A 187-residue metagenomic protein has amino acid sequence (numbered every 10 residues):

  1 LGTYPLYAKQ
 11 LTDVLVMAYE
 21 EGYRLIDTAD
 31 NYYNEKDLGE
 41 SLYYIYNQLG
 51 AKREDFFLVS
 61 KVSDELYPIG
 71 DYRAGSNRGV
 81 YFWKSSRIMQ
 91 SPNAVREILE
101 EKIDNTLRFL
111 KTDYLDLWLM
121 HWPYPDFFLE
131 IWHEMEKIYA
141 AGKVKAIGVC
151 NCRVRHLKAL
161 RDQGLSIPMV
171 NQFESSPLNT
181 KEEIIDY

Functional and structural regions predicted by a protein language model:
L1-G2, I26, F56-S60, L115-M120 (+2 more regions): Hydrophobic faces of well-ordered beta-strands that scaffold small-molecule active sites in alpha/beta enzyme cores
L1-S60, L66, G70-S76, A140: N-terminal binding-site loop/beta-alpha segment at the start of enzyme catalytic domains that lines or forms
G2-K9, D64, Y81-E97, D126: Active-site mouth loops of central-metabolism enzymes
A8-K9, D104, M120-Y187: Beta/alpha (TIM)-barrel catalytic core signal, keyed to glycine-rich beta->alpha loops juxtaposed to Asp/Glu that bind
K36-N47, I103-L107, M135, L157: Short, well-ordered amphipathic alpha-helices
Y44-E54, L110-T112, I138-K143, Q163-I167: Short helix-capping segments at alpha-helix termini
G70-Q90, L178-Y187: Glycine-rich, positively charged active-site loop/lid region within alpha/beta enzyme cores that binds and organizes
E97-L119: CE4/NodB-like, metal-dependent polysaccharide N-deacetylase domain that modifies extracellular/periplasmic N-acetylated
